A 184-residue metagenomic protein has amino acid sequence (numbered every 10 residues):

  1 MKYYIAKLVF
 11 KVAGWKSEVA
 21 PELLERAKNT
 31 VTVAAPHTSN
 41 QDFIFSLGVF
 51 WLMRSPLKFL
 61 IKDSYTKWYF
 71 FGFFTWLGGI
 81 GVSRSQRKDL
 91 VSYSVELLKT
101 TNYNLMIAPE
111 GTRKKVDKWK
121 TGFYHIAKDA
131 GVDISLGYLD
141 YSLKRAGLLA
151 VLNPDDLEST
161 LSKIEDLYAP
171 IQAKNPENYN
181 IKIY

Functional and structural regions predicted by a protein language model:
M1, I5, V12, Q86-Y184: Non-catalytic C-terminal accessory region of glycerolipid acyltransferases and related lyso-lipid remodeling enzymes
Y3-G14, F71, T75: Short hydrophobic helices that act as membrane-entry/anchoring signals
L8, A34-P36, R145: Preference for short coil/turn "hinge" residues that link or interrupt alpha-helices
L8-K28: N-terminal signal-anchor transmembrane helix
K11-V12, L52, W76, D129: Residues at alpha-helix termini
P21-S85, Y141, A150: Catalytic core of membrane glycerolipid acyltransferases/transacylases, capturing the structured, soluble-facing
